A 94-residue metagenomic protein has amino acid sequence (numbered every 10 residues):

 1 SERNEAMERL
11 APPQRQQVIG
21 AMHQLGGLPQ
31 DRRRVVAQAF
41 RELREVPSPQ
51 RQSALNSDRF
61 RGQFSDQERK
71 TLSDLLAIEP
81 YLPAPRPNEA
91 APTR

Functional and structural regions predicted by a protein language model:
S1-R94: General marker for long, soluble alpha-helical cores
